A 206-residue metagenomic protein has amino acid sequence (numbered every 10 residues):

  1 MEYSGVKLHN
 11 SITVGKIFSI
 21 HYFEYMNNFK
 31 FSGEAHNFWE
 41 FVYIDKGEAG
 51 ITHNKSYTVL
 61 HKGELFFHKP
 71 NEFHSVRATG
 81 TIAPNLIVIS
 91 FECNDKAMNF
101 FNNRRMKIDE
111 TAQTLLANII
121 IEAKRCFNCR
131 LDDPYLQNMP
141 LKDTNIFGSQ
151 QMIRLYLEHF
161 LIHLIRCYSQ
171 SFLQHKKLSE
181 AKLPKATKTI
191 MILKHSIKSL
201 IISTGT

Functional and structural regions predicted by a protein language model:
M1-V59, E72, G80, L116 (+2 more regions): Generic protein-terminus/edge-of-domain signal
T13, D109-A112, L183-A186: Generic alpha-helical segment signature
D45, A117-K124, K194-I197, I201: Regular secondary-structure segments
G63-E64: Loop/turn positions that initiate beta-strands
N71-N99: Ligand-binding loop in jelly-roll beta-barrel domains
L86, L116, I120-A123, I153-L164: Hydrophobic alpha-helical core bundles mediating ligand binding, dimerization, or RNAP-core interactions
N102-D132: Aromatic/histidine-rich interaction motifs
L131, N138-R154, L161-T206: Short, Lys/Arg-enriched, Trp-marked, Pro/Gly-tolerant hinge/linker segments that flank
